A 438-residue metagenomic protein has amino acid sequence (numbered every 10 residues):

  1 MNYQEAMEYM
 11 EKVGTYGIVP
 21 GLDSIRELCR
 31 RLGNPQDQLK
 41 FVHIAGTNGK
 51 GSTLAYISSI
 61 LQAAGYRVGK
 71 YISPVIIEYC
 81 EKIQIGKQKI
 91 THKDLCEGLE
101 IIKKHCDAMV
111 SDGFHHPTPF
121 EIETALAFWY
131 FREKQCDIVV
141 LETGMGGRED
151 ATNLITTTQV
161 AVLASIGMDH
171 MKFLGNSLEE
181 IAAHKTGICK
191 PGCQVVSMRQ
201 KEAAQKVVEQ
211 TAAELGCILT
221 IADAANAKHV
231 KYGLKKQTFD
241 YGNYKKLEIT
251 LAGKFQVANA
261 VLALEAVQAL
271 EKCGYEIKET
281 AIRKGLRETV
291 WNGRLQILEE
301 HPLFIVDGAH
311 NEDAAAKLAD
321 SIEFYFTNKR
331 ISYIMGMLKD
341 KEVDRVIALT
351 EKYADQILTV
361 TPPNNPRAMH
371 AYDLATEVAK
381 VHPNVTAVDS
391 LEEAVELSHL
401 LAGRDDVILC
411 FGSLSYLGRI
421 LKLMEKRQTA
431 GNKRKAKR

Functional and structural regions predicted by a protein language model:
M1-G46, T53-Y66, K70-I72, D107-F114: Short functional linear segments
C29, N34-D37, A63-T156, E202: ATP-dependent carboxylate-amine ligase catalytic core
Q38, E133, I138-L141, E149-V162 (+3 more regions): Nucleotide phosphate-binding/pyrophosphate-handling subdomain across enzymes that bind or process nucleotide phosphates
I57-Q62, F131, L270, T350 (+1 more regions): Hydrophobic alpha-helical packing residues
I72, M198-R199, T211-G233, I249-K254 (+6 more regions): Beta-strand->loop->alpha-helix junctions that form or flank phosphate-binding loops in nucleotide-handling enzymes
E123-F173, Q205-K246: Extended acidic/charged loop-beta regions that coordinate divalent cations and stabilize anionic phosphate/carboxylate
M198-T220, K235, L303-V306, E312 (+1 more regions): C-terminal helical cap/extension that packs against the catalytic core of soluble nucleotide-cofactor enzymes
P362-N365, G431-R438: Short, flexible loop segments at boundaries between secondary-structure elements
